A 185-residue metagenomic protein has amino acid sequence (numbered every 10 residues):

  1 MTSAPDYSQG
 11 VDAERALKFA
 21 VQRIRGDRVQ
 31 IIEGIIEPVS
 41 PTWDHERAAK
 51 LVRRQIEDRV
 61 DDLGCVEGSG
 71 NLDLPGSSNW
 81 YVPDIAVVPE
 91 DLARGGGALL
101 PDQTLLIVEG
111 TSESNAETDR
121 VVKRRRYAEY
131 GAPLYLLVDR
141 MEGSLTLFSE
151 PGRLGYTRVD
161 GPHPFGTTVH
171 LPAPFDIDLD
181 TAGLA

Functional and structural regions predicted by a protein language model:
M1-Y130, L134-A185: Gly/Pro/Ser/Thr-rich low-complexity, intrinsically disordered segments predominantly at protein N-termini
